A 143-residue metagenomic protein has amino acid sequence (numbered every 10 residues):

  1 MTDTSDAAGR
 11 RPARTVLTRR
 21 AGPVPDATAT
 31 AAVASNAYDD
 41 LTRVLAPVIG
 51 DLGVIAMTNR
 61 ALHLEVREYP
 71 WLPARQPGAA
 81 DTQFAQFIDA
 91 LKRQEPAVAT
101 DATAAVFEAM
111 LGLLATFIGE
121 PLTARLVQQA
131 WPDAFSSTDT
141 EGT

Functional and structural regions predicted by a protein language model:
M1-T143: Long, compositionally biased intrinsically disordered regulatory segments in eukaryotic proteins
